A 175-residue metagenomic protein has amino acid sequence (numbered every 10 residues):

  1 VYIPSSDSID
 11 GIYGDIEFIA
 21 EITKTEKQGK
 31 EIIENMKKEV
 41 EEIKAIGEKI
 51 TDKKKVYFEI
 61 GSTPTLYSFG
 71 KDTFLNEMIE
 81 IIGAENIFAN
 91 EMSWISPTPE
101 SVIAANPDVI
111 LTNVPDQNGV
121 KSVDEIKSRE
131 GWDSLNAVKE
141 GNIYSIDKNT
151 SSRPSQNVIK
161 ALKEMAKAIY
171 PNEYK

Functional and structural regions predicted by a protein language model:
V1-P4, K55-I60, N86-A89, V109-N113 (+1 more regions): Structural recognition of the beta-strand scaffold that forms the well-ordered cores of secreted hydrolase catalytic
V1-S6, E17-I32, T63-L66, K148-S155: Second-shell loop/turn segments in exported
S6-D10, G61-L66, F74, M92-W94 (+2 more regions): Solvent-exposed loop/turn segments at secondary-structure junctions within structured extracellular/periplasmic domains
G11-G14, E21, K30, V109-K175: Structured C-terminal subdomain patch of bacterial secreted/periplasmic proteins
Q28-I82: Basic- and aromatic-lined ligand-binding clefts that recognize polyanionic substrates
K71-W94, V114, S145: His/Asp/Glu-enriched short active-site or ligand-binding loop at hydrolase and phosphoryl-transfer sites
T98-N106: Short helices/loops that flank or line small-molecule/ion binding pockets
